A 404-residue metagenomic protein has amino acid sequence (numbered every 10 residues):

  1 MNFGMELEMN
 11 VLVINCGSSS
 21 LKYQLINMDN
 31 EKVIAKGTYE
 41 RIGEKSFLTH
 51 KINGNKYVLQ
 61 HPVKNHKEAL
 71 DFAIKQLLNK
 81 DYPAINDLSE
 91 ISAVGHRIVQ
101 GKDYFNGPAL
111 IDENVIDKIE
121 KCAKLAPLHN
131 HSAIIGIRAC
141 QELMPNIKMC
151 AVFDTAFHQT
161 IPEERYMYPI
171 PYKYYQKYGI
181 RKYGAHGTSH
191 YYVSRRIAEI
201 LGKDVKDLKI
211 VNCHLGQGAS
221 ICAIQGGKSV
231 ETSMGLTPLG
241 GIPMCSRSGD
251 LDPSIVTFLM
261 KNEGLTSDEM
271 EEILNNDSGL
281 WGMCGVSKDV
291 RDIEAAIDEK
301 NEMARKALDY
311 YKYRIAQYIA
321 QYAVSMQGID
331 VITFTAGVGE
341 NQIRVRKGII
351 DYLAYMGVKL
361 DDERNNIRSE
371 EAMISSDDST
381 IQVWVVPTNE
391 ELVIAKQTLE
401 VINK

Functional and structural regions predicted by a protein language model:
E6-L12: Extreme N-terminal starter segment of soluble prokaryotic enzymes
V11, S20-V63: Short glycine-rich, Thr/Ser-proximal phosphate-binding strand/loop in the N-terminal lobe of ATP-dependent enzymes
Q76-I91, I197-D204, I319-D330: Phosphate/pyrophosphate-binding loops at sites that engage ATP/ADP/AMP, CoA/4′-phosphopantetheine, polyphosphate
L77, D81-H129, C150, A156-R165: Short beta-strand-loop/turn "lid" adjacent to the catalytic site in phosphate-handling enzymes
F157-K261: Glycine-rich phosphate-binding loop of actin/hexokinase-like ATP-binding domains
E272, G279-M283, V290-S325: Adenine-nucleotide phosphate-binding core of ATP-dependent small-molecule kinases
D330-L353: Glycine-rich phosphate-binding loops at beta-strand->alpha-helix junctions
E340, D361, N365-K404: Glycine-rich phosphate-binding/hydrolytic loop that grips phosphoryl groups
